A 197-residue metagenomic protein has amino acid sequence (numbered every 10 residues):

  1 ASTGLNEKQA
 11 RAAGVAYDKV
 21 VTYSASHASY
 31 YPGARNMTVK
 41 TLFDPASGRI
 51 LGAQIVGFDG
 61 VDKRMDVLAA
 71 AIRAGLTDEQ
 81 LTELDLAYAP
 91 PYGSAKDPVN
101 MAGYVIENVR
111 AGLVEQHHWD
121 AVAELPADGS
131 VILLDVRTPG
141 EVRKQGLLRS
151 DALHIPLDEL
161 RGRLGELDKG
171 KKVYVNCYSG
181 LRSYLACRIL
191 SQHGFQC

Functional and structural regions predicted by a protein language model:
S2-N6, R11-G112, L148: Flexible, glycine-rich terminal cap/loop adjacent to redox cofactors in electron-transfer oxidoreductases
A10, L81, A121-V122, L160: Hydrophobic/aromatic residues in well-formed alpha-helices
A10, S179-F195: Cysteine-centered nucleophilic/redox motifs
Y17-D18, A152, V173, C197: Hydrophobic anchor at the start of a short beta-strand that flanks the dinucleotide cofactor-binding loop
V21-Y23, H117-H118, P156: Short loop/edge segments at beta-strand edges and connector loops that shape dinucleotide/nucleotide cofactor-binding
L113-A127: A short, well-structured juxtamembrane/interface segment
E124-C177, L185: Positively charged, proline/Ser/Thr-rich regional signature most characteristic of the Rhodanese/CDC25-like
